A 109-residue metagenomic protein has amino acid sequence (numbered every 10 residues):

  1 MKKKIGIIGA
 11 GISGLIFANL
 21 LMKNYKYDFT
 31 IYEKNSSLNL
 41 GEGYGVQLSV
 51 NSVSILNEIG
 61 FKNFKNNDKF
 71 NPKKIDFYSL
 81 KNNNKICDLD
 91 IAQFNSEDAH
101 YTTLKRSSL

Functional and structural regions predicted by a protein language model:
M1-S13: Beta1/beta-strand and adjacent pyrophosphate-binding region of the FAD-binding site in flavoprotein oxidoreductases
K2-I5, M22, S49-L109: Conserved N-terminal helical subregion
I8, T30, G45-Q47: Compositionally biased, intrinsically disordered low-complexity regions
I12-S13, S36-S37, V53: Short, solvent-exposed loop/turn segments at secondary-structure junctions
I16: Conserved SAM/SAH-binding loop-helix junction of Class I S-adenosyl-L-methionine-dependent methyltransferases
L20-E42: Glycine-rich FAD pyrophosphate-binding loop
S36, G45, N57: Glycine-rich active-site loop/strand segments that organize a redox cofactor
G41-G43, A99-H100: A detector of helix-start/N-cap boundary segments at the beginnings of structured domains
